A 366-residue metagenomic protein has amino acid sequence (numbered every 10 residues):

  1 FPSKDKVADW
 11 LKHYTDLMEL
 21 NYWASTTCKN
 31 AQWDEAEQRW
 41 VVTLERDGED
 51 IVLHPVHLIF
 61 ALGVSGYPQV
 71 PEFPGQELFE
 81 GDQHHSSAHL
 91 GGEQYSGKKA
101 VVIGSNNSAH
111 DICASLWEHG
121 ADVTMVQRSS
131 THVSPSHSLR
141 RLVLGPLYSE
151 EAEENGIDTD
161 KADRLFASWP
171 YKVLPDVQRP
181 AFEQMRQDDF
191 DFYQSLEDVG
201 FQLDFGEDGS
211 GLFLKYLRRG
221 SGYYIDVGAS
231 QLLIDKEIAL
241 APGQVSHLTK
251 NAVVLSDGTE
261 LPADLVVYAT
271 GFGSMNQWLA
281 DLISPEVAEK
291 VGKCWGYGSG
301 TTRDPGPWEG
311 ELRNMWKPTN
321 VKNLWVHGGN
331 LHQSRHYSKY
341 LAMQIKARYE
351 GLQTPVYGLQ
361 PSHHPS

Functional and structural regions predicted by a protein language model:
F1-N107, D111-A114, E118-S129, S136 (+1 more regions): Flavin (primarily FAD) cofactor-binding/catalytic cores of flavoenzymes
H132-L174: A catalytic-pocket lid/entrance helix-loop region that shapes and gates access to the active site across common
